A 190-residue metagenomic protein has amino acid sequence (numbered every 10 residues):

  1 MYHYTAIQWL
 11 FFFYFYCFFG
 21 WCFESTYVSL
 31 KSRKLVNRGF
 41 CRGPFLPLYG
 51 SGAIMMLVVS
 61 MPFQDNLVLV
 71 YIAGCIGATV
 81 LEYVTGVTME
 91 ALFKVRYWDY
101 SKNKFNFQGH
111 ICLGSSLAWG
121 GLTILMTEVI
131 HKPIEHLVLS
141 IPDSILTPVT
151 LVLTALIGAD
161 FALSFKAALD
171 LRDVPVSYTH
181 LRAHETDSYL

Functional and structural regions predicted by a protein language model:
H3, K31-L67, Y71, A91-H131 (+1 more regions): Functional transmembrane or membrane-interface alpha-helices that line membrane-embedded catalytic, ligand-binding
W9-F12, V70, S144-L151: Alpha-helical transmembrane segments of integral membrane proteins
L10-T26, P47-M55, V59, I72-V84 (+4 more regions): Hydrophobic, lipid-facing residues on alpha-helical transmembrane segments of integral membrane proteins
S29, M61, F161-A168: Transmembrane helix-loop junctions and nearby membrane-interface residues
K132-I141: Membrane-interface helix termini and inter-helical loops of multi-pass transporters
T147-S164: Alpha-helical membrane-embedded segments
T179-T186: Conserved small/polar residues in nucleotide/adenosyl-binding loops
